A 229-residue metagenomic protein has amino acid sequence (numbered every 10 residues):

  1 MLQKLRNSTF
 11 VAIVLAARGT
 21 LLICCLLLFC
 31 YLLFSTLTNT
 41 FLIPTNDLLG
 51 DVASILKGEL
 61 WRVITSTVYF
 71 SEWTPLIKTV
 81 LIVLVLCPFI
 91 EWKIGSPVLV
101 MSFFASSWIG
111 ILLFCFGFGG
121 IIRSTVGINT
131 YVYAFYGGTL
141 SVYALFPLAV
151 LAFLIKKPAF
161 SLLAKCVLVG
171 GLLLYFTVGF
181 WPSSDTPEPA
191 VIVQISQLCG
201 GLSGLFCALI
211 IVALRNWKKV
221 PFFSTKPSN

Functional and structural regions predicted by a protein language model:
M1-L15, L172-N229: C-terminal transmembrane module of polytopic alpha-helical membrane proteins
K4-T45: N-terminal signal-anchor transmembrane alpha helix
L22-Y31, L81-L84, E91-L145, V167-V178: Small-polar-interrupted transmembrane alpha-helices in polytopic inner-membrane proteins
Y31-S102, F118, P187-I192, S196: N-terminal TM1-TM2 helical hairpin plus the immediately adjacent luminal interfacial "cap"
T38, F118-I122, I155, P182: Short helix-capping/hinge motifs at transmembrane helix termini and TM-loop junctions
W73-P75, T130-L151, I195-C199: Membrane-interface loop-to-helix entry segments
I90-K93, V150-K157, F206-R215: Structural signal for the C-terminal ends of transmembrane alpha-helices and the immediately following loop
L151-G171: Membrane-helix boundary/juxtamembrane motif in polytopic membrane proteins
